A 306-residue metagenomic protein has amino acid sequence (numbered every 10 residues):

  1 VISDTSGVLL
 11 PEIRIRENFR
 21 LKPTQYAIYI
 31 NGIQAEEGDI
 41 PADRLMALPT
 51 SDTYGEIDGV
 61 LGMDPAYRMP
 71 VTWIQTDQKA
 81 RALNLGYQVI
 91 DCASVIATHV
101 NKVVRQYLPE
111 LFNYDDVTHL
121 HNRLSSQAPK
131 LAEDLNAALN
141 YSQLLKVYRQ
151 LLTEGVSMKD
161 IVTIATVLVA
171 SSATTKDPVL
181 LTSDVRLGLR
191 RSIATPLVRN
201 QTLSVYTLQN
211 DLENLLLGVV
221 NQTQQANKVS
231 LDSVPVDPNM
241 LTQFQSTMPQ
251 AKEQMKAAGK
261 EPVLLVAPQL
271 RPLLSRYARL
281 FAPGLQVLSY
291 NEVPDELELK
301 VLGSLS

Functional and structural regions predicted by a protein language model:
V1-S306: Membrane-embedded alpha-helical signal segments
